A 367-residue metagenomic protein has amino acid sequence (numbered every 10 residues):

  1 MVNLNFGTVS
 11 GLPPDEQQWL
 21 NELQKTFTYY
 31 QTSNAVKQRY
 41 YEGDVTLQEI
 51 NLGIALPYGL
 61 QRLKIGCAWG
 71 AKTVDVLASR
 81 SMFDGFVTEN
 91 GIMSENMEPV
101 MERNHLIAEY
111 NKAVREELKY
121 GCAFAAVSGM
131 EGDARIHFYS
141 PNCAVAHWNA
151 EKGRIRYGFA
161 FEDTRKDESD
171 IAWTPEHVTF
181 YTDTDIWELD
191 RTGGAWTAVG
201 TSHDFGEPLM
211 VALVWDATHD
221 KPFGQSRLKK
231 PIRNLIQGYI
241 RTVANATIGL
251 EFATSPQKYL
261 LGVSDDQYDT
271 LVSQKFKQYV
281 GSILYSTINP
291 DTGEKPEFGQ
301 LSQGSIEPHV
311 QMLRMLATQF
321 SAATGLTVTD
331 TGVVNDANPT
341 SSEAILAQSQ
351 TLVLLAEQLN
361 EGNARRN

Functional and structural regions predicted by a protein language model:
M1-Q38, R191-R227, Y239: N-terminal start-of-domain structural block
M1-Y139, C143: Extended, helix-rich architectural segments
T26-L47, F159-W196, S286-F298: An N-terminal domain-start capping segment
M93, E102-Y110, P231, L235 (+3 more regions): Short amphipathic alpha-helical segments
V114, I345-Q348: Active-site-proximal, Lys/Arg-enriched surface segment that forms a nucleic-acid-binding/basic interface patch
K119, F124-L228: Extended, regular secondary-structure scaffolds
V199-L346: Extended, charged amphipathic alpha-helical segments
Q348-N363: Glycine-rich and small/hydrophobic secondary-structure elements
